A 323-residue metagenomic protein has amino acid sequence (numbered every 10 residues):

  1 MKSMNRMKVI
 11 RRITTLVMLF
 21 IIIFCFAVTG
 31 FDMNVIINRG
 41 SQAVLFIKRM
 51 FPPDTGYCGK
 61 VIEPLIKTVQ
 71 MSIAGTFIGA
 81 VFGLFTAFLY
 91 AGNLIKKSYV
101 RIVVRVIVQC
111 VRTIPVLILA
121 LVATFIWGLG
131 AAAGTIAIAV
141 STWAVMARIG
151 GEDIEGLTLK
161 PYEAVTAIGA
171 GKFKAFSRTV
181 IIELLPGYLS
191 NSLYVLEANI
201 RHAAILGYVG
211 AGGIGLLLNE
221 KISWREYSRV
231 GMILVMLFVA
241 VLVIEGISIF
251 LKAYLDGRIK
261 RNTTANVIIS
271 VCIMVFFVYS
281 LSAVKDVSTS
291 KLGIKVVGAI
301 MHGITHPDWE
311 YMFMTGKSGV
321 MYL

Functional and structural regions predicted by a protein language model:
M1-I73, F77, G246-L323: N-terminal, non-cleaved signal-anchor transmembrane helix
D54, T68-T76, I107, V111-L117 (+4 more regions): Loop-to-transmembrane-helix entry motif
C58, I62, I66, K96-V103 (+8 more regions): Alpha-helical membrane-protein architecture signal
T76-F88, G92, L117, G187 (+6 more regions): Hydrophobic positions within alpha-helical transmembrane segments of bacterial inner-membrane proteins
F85-A120, I149: Cytoplasmic-entry segments and transmembrane alpha-helices of multi-pass inner-membrane transporters
V108-T142: Generic hydrophobic transmembrane alpha-helix motif, especially the helices
L129-V195, H202, G246-I249: Membrane-cytosol interface at the C-terminal ends of specific transmembrane alpha-helices in multi-pass membrane
I214-L251: Hydrophobic alpha-helical transmembrane segments of polytopic membrane proteins
